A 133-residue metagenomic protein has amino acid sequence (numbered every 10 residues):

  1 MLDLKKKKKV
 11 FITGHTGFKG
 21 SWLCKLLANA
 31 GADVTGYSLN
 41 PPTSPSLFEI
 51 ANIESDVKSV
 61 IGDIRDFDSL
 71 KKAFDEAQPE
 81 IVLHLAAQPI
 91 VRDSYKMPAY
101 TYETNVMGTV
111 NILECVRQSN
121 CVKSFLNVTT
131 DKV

Functional and structural regions predicted by a protein language model:
M1-V133: N-terminal Rossmann-like NAD(P)+-binding domain of SDR-like oxidoreductases, especially those catalyzing
